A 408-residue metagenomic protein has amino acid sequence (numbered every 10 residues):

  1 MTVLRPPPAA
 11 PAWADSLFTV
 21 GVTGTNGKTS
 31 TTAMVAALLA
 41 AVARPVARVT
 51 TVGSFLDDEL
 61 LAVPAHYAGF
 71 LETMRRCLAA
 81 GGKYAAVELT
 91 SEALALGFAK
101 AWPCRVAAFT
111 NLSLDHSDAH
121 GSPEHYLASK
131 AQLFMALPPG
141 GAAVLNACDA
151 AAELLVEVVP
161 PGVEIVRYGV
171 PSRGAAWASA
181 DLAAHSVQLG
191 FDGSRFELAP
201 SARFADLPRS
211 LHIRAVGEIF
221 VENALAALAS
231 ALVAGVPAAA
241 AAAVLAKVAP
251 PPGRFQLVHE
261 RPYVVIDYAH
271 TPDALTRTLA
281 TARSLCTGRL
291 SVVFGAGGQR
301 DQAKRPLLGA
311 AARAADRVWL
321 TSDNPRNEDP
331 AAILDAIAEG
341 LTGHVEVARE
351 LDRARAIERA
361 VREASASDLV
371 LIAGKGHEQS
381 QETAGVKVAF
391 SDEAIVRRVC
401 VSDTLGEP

Functional and structural regions predicted by a protein language model:
M1-L17, E72, A142-A143, A150 (+6 more regions): N-terminal leader/targeting and accessory segments in enzymes
M1-P7, A33, E164, A229-G253 (+1 more regions): ATP-dependent carboxylate-amine ligase
P7-E59: Walker A (P-loop) phosphate-binding motif
L17, L137-A142, P160-E164, H344-V345: A short helix->loop->beta-strand "cap" motif at the edges of active sites that frequently abuts
V22, V49, F70, E88 (+9 more regions): Residue-level signal for inorganic ion chemistry
T32, D58, A95-F98, A119 (+5 more regions): Short glycine-/acidic-enriched loop or helix-start segments at secondary-structure transitions that form or flank
A65-V158, R214: Flexible active-site lid/hinge loop adjacent to a nucleotide/diphosphate and Mg2+-phosphate binding pocket
H120-L127, A131, G141, G162-T276: Adenine nucleotide phosphate-binding catalytic loops in nucleotide-utilizing enzymes
